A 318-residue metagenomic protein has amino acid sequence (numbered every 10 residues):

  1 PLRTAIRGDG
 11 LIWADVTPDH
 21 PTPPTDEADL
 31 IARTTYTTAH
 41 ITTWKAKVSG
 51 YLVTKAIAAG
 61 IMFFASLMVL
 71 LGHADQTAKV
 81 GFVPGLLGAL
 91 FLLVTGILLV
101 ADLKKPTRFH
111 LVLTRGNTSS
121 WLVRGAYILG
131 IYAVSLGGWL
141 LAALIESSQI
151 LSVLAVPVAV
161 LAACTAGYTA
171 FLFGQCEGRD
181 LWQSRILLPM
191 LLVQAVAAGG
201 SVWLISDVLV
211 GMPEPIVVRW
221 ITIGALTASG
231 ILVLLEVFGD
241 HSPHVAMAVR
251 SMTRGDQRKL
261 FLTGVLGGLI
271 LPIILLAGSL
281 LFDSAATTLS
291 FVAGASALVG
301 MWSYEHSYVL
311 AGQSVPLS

Functional and structural regions predicted by a protein language model:
P1-G50, H110-S120, M247-Q257, Y308-S318: Extramembrane terminal tails and long inter-domain/linker segments of multi-pass membrane proteins
T17-R33, A39-S66, K79-F82, L86-L98: Terminal, non-catalytic protein-protein interaction segments that mediate quaternary/complex assembly
K45-A46, G50-I57, V69-Q76, G116-S120 (+2 more regions): Long, contiguous internal "core" modules enriched in hydrophobic/ aromatic residues
I61-M68, A74-I128, S135: Membrane helical hairpin/interfacial module
L71, K104, R108, E177 (+2 more regions): Membrane-interfacial segments
